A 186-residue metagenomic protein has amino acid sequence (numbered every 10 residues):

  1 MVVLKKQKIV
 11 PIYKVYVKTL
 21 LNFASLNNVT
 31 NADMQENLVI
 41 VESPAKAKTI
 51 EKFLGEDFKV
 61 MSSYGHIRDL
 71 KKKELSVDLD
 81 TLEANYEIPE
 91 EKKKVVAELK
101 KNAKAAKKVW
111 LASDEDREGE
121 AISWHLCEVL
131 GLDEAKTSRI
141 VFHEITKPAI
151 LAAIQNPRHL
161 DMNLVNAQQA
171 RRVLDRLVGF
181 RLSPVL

Functional and structural regions predicted by a protein language model:
Q7: Cationic, low-complexity basic patches in intrinsically disordered or flexible, solvent-exposed regions
P11-T30: Short, positively charged and aromatic/hydrophobic N-terminal segments
N27-L186: Intrinsically disordered, low-complexity regulatory segments
